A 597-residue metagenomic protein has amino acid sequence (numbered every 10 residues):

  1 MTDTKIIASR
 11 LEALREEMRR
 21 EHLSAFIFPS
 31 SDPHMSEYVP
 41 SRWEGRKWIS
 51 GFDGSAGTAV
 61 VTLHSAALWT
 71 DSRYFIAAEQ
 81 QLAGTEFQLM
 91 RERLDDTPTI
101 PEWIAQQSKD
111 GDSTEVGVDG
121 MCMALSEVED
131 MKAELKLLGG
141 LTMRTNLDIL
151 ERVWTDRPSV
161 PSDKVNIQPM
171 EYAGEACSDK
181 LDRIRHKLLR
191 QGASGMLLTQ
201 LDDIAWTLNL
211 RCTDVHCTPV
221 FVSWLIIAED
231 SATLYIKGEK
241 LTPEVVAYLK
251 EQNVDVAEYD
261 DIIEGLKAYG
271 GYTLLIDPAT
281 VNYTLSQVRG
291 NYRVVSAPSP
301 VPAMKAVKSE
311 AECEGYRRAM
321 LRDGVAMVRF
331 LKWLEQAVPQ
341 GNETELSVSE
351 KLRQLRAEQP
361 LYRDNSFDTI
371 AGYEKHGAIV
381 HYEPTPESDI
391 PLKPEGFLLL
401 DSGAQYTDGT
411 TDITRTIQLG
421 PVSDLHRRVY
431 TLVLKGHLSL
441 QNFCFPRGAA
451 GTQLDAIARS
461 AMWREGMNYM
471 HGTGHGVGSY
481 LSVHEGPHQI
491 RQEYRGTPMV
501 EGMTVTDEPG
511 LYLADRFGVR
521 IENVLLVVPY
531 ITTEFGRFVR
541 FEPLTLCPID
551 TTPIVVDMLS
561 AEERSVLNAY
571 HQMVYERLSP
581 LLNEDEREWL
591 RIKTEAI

Functional and structural regions predicted by a protein language model:
M1-I597: Active-site neighborhoods and metal-handling regions in enzymes and metal-associated proteins
